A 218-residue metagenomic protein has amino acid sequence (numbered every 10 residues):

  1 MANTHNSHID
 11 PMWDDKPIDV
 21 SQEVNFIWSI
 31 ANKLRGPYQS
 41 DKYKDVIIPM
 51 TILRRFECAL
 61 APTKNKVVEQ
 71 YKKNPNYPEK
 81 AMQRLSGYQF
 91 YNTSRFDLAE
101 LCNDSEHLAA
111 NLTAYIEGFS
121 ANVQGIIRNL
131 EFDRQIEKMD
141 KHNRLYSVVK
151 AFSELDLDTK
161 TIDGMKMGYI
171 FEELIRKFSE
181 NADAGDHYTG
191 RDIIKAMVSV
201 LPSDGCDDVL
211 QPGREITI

Functional and structural regions predicted by a protein language model:
M1-G205: Non-catalytic, mostly N-terminal accessory regions of nucleic-acid modification and defense proteins
D204-I218: Conserved class I S-adenosyl-L-methionine
